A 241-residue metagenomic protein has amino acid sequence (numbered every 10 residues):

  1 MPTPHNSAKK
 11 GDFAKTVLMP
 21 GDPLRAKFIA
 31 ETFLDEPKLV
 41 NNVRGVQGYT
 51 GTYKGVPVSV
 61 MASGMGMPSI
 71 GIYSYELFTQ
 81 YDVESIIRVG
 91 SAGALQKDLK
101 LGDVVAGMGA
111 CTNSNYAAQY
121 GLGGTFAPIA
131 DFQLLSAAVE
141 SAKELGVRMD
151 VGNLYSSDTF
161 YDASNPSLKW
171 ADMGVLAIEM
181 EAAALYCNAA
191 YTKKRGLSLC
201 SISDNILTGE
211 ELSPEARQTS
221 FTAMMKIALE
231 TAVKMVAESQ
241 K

Functional and structural regions predicted by a protein language model:
M1-P128, F132-S136: Metabolite-binding pocket within alpha/beta catalytic cores that recognizes anionic/polar moieties
M19, A26, G66-I70, A127 (+5 more regions): Generic structural signal for well-ordered, non-membrane alpha-helical segments in soluble metabolic enzymes
D35-N42, G146-N153, M235-K241: Flexible, glycine/charged-enriched surface loops at secondary-structure junctions
V83-E84, L176, R195: Short acidic/polar active-site loop segments enriched in Thr and Asp
T125-G174: Active-site rim beta-loop-alpha module in soluble metabolic enzymes
A137-L145, N188, I227-E238: Generic non-transmembrane alpha-helical segments
A183-R217: Zn-dependent metallopeptidase/amidohydrolase metal-coordination segment
I206-K241: His/Asp/Glu-rich mid-to-C-terminal helical/loop segments that flank catalytic regions of hydrolases
